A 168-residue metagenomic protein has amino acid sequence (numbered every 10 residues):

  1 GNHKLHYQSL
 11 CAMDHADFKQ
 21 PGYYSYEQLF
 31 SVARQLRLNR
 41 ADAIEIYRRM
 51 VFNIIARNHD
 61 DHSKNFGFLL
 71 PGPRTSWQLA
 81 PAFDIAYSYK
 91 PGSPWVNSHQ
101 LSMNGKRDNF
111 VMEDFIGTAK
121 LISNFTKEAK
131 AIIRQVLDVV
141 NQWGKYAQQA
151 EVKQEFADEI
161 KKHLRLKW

Functional and structural regions predicted by a protein language model:
G1-S63, G67-W168: Anionic ligand-binding catalytic core segments
